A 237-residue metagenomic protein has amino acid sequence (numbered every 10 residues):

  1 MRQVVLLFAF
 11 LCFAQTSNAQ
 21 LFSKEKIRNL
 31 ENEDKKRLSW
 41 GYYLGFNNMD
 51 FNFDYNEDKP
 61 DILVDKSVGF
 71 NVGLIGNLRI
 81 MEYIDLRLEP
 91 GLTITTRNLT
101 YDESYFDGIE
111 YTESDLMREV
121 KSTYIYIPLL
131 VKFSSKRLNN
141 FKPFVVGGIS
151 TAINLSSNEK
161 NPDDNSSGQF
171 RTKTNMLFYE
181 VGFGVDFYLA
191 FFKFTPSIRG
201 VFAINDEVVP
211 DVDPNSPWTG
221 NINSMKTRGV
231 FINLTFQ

Functional and structural regions predicted by a protein language model:
M1-E25, L234-Q237: Bacterial Sec-dependent N-terminal signal peptides
E25, N29, D34-L38, F46-N52 (+2 more regions): Gram-negative (and chloroplast) outer-membrane scaffold detector with strong preference for beta-barrel transmembrane
I27-R28, D58-L63, T112-R118, N165-R171 (+1 more regions): Extracellular loop and loop/strand-boundary signature of outer-membrane beta-barrel proteins
K36-L38, K66-F70, K121-I127, F141 (+2 more regions): Residues that define the transmembrane beta-barrel architecture of outer-membrane proteins
N47-N71, I75, T174: Surface-exposed strand-loop-strand hairpins of Gram-negative outer-membrane beta-barrel proteins
N52-K59, L99-Y105, S156-D164, E207-N215: Outer-membrane beta-barrel translocator domains and adjoining extracellular loop/strand segments of Gram-negative
A190-Q237: Predominantly the C-terminal beta-signal and adjacent terminal strand-loop region of outer-membrane beta-barrel
